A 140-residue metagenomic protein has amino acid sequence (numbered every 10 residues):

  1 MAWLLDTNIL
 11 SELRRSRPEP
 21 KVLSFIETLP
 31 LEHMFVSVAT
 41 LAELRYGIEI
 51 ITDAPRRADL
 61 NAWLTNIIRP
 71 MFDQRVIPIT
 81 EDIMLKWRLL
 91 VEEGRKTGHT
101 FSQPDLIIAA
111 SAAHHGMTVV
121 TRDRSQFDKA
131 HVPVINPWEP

Functional and structural regions predicted by a protein language model:
M1-A2, A109-P140: Acidic, PIN/NYN-like endoribonuclease modules and their adjacent C-terminal/linker elements
M1-A39, E49-N66, P140: Short, well-structured N-terminal submotif of metal-dependent ribonuclease cores
L5-D6, S37, T100-S102, D123: Histidine- and aromatic-rich ligand-binding microenvironments
N8, R45, L106-I107, P133: Active-site phosphate/pyrophosphate-handling residues
L10, L41-L44, F127: A generic structural signal for short hydrophobic patches within well-formed alpha-helices
Y46-T52, P70-T118, R122: Active-site neighborhoods of divalent-metal-dependent phosphate/nucleic-acid chemistry enzymes
